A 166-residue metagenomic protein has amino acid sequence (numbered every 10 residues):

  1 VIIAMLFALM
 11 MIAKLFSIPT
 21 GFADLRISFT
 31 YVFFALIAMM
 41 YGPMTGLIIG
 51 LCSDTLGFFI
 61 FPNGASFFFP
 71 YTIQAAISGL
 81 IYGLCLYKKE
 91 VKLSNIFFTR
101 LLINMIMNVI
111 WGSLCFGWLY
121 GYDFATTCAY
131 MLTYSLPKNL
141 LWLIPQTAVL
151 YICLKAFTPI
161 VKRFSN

Functional and structural regions predicted by a protein language model:
V1-N166: Loop-helix junctions at membrane interfaces
